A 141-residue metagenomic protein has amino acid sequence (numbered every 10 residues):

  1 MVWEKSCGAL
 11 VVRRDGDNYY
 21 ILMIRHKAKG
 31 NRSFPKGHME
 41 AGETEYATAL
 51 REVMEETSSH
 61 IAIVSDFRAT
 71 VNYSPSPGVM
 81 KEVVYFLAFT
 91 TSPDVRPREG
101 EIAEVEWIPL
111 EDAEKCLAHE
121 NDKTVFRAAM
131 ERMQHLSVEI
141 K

Functional and structural regions predicted by a protein language model:
M1-E4, T70, S74, M80 (+1 more regions): Class I (Rossmann-like) S-adenosyl-L-methionine-dependent methyltransferase catalytic domain, capturing the SAM-binding
M1-F34: N-terminal strand-loop-strand
R14, T91, E131: Residue-level marker of positions within ordered structural domains that often coincide with functionally constrained
G37-A128: Unchanged
S58, H135-V138: A generic secondary-structure boundary signal that marks alpha-helix termini
A128-L136: C-terminal alpha-helix
